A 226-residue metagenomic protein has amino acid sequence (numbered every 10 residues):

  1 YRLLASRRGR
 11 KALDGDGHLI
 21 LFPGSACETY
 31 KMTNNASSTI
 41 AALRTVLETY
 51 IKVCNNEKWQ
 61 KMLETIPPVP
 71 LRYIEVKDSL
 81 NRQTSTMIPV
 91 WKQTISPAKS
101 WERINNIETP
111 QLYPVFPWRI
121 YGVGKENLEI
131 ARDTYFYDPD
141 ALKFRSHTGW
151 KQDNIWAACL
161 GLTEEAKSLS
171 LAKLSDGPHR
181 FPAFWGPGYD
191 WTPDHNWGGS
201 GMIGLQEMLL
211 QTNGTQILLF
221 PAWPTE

Functional and structural regions predicted by a protein language model:
Y1-Q60: The feature captures the catalytic groove of carbohydrate-active enzymes
K11, G17-L19, G24-A26, Q83 (+3 more regions): Compositionally biased, intrinsically disordered low-complexity regions
P23-S25, I95, F116, W223: Solvent-exposed, flexible loop/coil residues
S37-G214: Active-site core of glycosidic bond-cleaving carbohydrate-active enzymes
L218-E226: Surface beta-strand/loop "capping" patches
